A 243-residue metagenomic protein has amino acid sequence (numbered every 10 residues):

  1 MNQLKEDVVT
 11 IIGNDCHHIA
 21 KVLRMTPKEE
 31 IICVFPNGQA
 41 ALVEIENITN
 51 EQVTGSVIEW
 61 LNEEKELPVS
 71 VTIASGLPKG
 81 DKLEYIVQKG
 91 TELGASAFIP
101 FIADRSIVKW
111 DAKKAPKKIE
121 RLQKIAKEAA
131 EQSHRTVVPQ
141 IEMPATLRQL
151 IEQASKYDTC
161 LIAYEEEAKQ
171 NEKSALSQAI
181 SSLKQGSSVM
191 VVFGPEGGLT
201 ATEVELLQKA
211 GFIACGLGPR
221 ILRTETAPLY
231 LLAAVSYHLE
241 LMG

Functional and structural regions predicted by a protein language model:
M1-N62: N-terminal positively charged helical leader segments and presequences
V9-I11, P68-T72, S188-M190, K209-L217: Glycine/charged-rich beta-loop-alpha catalytic/anionic-binding loops adjacent to active sites
K28, G90, A126, L207 (+1 more regions): Residue-level signal for inorganic ion chemistry
G55, V138-E142, A214: Generic structural signal for residues in well-ordered beta-strands
W60, I102-R105, P219-R220: Short, ordered loop/turn segments at secondary-structure junctions
E64-I162: RNA substrate-binding interface of SAM-dependent RNA methyltransferases
L161-E203, F212-C215: Active-site/ligand-binding-proximal alpha/beta "capping" segment
A201-G243: Structured adenosyl-cofactor binding patch, chiefly the S-adenosyl-L-methionine
